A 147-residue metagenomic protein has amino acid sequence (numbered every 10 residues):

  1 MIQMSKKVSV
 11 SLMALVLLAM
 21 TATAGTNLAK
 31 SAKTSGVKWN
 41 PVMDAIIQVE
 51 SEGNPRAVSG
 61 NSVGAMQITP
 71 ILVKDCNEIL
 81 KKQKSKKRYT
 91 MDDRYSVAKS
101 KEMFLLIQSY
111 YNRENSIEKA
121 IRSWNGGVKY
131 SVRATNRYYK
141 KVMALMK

Functional and structural regions predicted by a protein language model:
M1-I2, I121: N-terminal amphipathic/basic-hydrophobic helices that include classical n-h-c signal peptides and signal-anchor
I2-L12: Bacterial N-terminal signal peptides that target proteins for export
S11-A19: Bacterial N-terminal signal peptides
M20-A24: Sec/Tat signal peptide C-region and signal peptidase I cleavage site
G25-K147: Catalytic glycan-binding domains that act on GlcNAc-containing polysaccharides
